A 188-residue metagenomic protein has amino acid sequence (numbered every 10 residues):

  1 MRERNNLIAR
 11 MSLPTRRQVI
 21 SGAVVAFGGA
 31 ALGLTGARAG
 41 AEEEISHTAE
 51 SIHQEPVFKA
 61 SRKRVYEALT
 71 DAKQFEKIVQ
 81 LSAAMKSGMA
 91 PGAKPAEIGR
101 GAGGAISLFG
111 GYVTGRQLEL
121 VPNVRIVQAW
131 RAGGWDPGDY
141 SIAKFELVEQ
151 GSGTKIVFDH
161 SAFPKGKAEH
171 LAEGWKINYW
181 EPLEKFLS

Functional and structural regions predicted by a protein language model:
M1-P14, A26-F27: N-terminal secretory signal peptides
P14-T35: N-terminal export leaders
L34-A68, E97-G99: C-terminal segment of N-terminal export signals and the immediately downstream linker at the start of the mature
A49-E55, R62, Y112, R125 (+2 more regions): Intrinsic-disorder/low-complexity, polar/charged segments enriched in Ser/Thr/Lys/Arg/Asp/Glu/Gln
V65, F75, I106, Q117 (+4 more regions): Hydrophobic pocket/interface hotspot
K73-Y112, N123: Short beta-edge strand/loop motif at the mouth of beta-sheet-based domains
S107-G151, S161: Hydrophobic-ligand binding "helix-grip"
F158-N178: A short acidic/glycine-rich loop-to-helix N-cap element
